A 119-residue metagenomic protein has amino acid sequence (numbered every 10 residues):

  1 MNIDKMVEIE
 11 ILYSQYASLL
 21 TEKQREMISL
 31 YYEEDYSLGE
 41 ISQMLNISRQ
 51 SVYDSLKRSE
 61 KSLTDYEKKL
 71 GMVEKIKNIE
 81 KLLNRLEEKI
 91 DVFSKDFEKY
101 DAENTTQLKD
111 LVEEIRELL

Functional and structural regions predicted by a protein language model:
D4-A17: Short, Lys/Arg-enriched N-terminal segment that forms or immediately precedes the first helix of a structured domain
S18, Q43: Alpha-helical residues within the helix-turn-helix
E22-E33: Short amphipathic alpha helix immediately N-terminal
M27, E40-S42: Hydrophobic positions on the alpha-helical face of helix-turn-helix-like DNA-binding modules
G39, Q50: Key DNA-contact positions within bacterial/archaeal DNA-binding proteins
R58-D91: Mid-chain, well-packed structural core segment of small domains
I79-F93, N104-L118: Amphipathic alpha-helices that form helix-helix packing interfaces
